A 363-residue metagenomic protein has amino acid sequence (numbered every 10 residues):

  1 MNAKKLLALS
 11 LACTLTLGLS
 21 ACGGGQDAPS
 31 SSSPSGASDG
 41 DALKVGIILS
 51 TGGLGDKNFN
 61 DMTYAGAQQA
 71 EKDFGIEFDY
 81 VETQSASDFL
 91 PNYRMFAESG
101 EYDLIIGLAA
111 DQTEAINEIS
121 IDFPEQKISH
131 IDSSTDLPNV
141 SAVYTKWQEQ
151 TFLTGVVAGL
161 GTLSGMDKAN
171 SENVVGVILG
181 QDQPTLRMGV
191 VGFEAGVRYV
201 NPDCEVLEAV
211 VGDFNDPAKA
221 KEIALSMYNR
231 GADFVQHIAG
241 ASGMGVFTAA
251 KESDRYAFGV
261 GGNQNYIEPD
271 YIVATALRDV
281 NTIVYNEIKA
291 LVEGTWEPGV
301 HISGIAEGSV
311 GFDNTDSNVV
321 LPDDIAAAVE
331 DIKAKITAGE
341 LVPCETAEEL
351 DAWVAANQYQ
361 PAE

Functional and structural regions predicted by a protein language model:
M1-L9: Bacterial N-terminal signal peptides that target proteins for export
N2, C22-G23: Intrinsically disordered, compositionally biased charged tails
A8-L9, C22, S30-S31: Short amphipathic alpha-helical "recognition" segments used for binding
L11-T16: Hydrophobic helical h-region of N-terminal Sec-dependent signal peptides in bacterial secretory/periplasmic proteins
L17-A21: C-terminal motif of bacterial Sec signal peptides marking the signal peptidase cleavage site
G25-E363: A residue-level marker of the well-folded mature domains of exported/periplasmic proteins
